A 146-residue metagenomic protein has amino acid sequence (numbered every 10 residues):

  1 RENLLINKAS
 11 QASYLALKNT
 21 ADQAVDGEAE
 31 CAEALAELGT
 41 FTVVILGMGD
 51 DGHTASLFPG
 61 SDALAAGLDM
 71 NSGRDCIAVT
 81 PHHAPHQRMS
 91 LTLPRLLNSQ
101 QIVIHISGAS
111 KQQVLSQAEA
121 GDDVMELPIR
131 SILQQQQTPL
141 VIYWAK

Functional and structural regions predicted by a protein language model:
E2-K146: Conserved phosphate- and dinucleotide-binding cores of soluble alpha/beta proteins, encompassing both enzyme active
